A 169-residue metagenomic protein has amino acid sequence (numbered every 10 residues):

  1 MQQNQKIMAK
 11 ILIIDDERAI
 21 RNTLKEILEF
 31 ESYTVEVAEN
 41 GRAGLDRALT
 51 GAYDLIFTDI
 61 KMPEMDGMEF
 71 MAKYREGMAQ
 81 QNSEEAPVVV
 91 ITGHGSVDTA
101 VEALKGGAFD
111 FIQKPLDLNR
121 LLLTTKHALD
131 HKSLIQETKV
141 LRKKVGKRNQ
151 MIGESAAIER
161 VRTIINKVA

Functional and structural regions predicted by a protein language model:
D15, D59, T92: Active-site residues of response regulator receiver
R18-E36: Two-component/phosphorelay signaling modules centered on CheY-like receiver
V37-D46, G67: Helix N-cap/capping motif at the beta->alpha junctions
D46, M68-S83, E102: Short amphipathic alpha-helix used as the core "switch/output" element in two-component signaling
G51-F57, V89: Active-site beta3 strand of CheY-like receiver
M62: Receiver (REC) domain active-site loop signature in two-component systems and cognate sites in sensor histidine kinases
R142-A169: AAA+ ATPase active-site-proximal loops
